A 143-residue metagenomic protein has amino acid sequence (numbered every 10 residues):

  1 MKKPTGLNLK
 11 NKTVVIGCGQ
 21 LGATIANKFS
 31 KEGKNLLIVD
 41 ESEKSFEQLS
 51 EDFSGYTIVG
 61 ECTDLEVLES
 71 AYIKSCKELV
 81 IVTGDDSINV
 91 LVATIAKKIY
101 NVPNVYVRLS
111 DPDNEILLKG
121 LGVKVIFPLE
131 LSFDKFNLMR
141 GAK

Functional and structural regions predicted by a protein language model:
M1-K143: Cytosolic regulatory regions of ion transport systems
